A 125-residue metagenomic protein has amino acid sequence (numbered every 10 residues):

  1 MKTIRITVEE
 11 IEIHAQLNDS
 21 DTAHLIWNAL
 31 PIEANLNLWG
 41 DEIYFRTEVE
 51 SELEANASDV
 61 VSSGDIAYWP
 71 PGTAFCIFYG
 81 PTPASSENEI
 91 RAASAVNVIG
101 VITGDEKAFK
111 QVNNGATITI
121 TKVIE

Functional and structural regions predicted by a protein language model:
M1-E33: Long, hydrophobic N-terminal alpha-helical segment
K2-I4, D65, T73-F75, A116-I118: Generic beta-strand structural signal
T3, R91-E125: Well-ordered alpha/beta subsegment
N18, G80, V123: Surface loops and adjacent helix of pleckstrin homology
S20, A55, V96-I99: Electropositive phosphate-/nucleotide-binding environments in soluble metabolic enzymes
A29, N37-S63, W69: Compact, glycine-rich, soluble single-domain proteins
A34-E48, S86-V101: Short, basic/aromatic beta-hairpin or loop at an interaction surface
S58-N97: Mid-chain, well-packed structural core segment of small domains
